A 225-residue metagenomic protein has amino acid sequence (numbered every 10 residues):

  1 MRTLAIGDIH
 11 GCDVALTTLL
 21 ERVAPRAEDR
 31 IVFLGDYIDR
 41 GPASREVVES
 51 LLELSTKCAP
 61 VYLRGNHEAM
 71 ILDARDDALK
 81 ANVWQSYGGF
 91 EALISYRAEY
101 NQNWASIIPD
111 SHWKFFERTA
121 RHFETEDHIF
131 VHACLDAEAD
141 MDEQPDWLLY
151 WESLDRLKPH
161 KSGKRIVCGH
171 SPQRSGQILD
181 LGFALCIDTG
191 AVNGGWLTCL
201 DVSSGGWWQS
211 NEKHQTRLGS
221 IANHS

Functional and structural regions predicted by a protein language model:
M1-L4, F123-I129: Beta-strand-turn-beta hairpins that frame and shape the catalytic cleft of phosphate-ester-processing enzymes
M1-S50: N-terminal active-site segment of His-dependent metallophosphoesterases
A5, I31-F33, Y62-L63, I129 (+2 more regions): Residue-level marker for buried hydrophobic side chains located in beta-strands that build the well-ordered beta-sheet
D8, D36, L51, G65-N66 (+6 more regions): Divalent metal-coordination and catalytic microenvironments
H10-V14, D39-P42, A69-L72, F123 (+3 more regions): Active-site environment of divalent metal-dependent phosphoester hydrolases
R40-R121, S153-D155: Active-site neighborhood of divalent metal-dependent phosphoester bond hydrolases
A139-Q144: Cytochrome P450 core scaffold surrounding the K-helix E-X-X-R motif and the conserved "meander" helix-loop region
P145-E212: Conserved beta-sheet core of the metallophosphoesterase superfamily
